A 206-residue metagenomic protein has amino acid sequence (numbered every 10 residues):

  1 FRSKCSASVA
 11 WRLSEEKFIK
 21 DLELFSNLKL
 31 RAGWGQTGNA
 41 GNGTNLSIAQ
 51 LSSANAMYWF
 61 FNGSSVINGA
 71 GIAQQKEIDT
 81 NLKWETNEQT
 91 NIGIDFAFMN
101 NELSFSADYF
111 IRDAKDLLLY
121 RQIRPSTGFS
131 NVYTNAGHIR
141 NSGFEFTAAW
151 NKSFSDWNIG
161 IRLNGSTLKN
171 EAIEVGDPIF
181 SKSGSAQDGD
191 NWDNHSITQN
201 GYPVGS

Functional and structural regions predicted by a protein language model:
F1-Y202: Extracellular/periplasmic, surface-exposed regions of secreted and cell-surface proteins
